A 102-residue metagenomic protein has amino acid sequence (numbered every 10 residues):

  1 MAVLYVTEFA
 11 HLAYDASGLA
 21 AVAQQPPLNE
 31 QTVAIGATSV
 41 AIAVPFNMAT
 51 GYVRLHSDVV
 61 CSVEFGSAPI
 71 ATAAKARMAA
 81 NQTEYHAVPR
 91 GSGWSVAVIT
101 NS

Functional and structural regions predicted by a protein language model:
M1-P27, T100-S102: Short, intrinsically disordered N-terminal pre-domain segments
L4-V6, V33, L55, V63 (+1 more regions): Hydrophobic beta-strand residues in large extracellular and virion-surface proteins
A16-A49: Surface-exposed ligand/attachment interfaces on beta-rich extracellular proteins
A34-G36, P45, H56, P89 (+1 more regions): A structural detector for beta-sheet-dominated domains
I35-I42, T72-P89: Short, solvent-exposed S/T- and G/P-enriched segments that are highly enriched in secreted/extracellular and lumenal
S39, C61, S92-W94: Short tyrosine-centred short linear motifs in exposed loops/low-complexity segments
T50-V53, E84-N101: Noncatalytic modules at the cell exterior or secretory-pathway interfaces, chiefly beta-strand-rich lectin/adhesion
H56-A73: Short, surface-exposed beta-strand/strand-loop-strand elements in extracellular ectodomains
